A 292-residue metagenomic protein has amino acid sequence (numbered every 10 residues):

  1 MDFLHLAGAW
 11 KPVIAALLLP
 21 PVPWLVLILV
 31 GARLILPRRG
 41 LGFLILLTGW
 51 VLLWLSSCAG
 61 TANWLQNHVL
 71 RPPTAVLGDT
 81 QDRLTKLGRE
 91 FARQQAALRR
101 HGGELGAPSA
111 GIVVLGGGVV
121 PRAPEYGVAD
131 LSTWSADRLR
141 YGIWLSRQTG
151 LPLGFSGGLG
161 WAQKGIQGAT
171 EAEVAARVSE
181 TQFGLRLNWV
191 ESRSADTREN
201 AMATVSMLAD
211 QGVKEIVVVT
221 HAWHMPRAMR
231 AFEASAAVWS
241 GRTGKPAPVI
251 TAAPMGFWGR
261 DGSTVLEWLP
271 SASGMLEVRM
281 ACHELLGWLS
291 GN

Functional and structural regions predicted by a protein language model:
M1-R33: Membrane-embedded alpha-helical segments of integral membrane proteins
D2-A9, W134, D196, E277: Juxtamembrane loop-helix boundary motifs flanking transmembrane segments in multi-pass membrane proteins
D2-H5, L34-T61: N-terminal type II signal-anchor transmembrane helix that functions as the membrane-insertion/stop-transfer segment
L6-I14, T61, L65-V69, C282-L285 (+1 more regions): Hydrophobic alpha-helical segments of integral membrane proteins, encompassing both true transmembrane helices
P12, G40, L44, D79-T80 (+1 more regions): Bacterial Sec-exported substrate-binding components of ABC uptake systems
V26, F43-L47, A281: Hydrophobic alpha-helical transmembrane segments
W50, L55-G274: A structural signal for short, hydrophobic/glycine-enriched beta-strand patches
P270-N292: Structured C-terminal subdomain patch of bacterial secreted/periplasmic proteins
